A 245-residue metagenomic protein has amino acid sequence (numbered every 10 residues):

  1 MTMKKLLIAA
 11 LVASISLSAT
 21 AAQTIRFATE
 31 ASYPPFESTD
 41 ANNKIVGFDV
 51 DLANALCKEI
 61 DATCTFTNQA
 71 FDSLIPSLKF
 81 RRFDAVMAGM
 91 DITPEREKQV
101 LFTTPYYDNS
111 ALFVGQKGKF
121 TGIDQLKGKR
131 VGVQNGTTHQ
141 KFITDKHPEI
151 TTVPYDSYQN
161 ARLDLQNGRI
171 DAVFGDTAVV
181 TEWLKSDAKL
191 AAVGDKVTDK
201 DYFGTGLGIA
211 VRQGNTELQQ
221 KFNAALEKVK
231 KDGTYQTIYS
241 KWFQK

Functional and structural regions predicted by a protein language model:
A22-G89, D232: Extracytoplasmic small-molecule ligand-binding "clamshell" domains of the periplasmic binding protein/Venus flytrap
A31, Y107-L112, L184-A224, K245: Periplasmic-binding protein-like
V50-D51, T65-P76, G118, V153-N167 (+1 more regions): Short helix-initiation/N-cap motifs at beta->coil->alpha
D51-E59, K129-R130, N135-T138, G204-K245: Extended ligand-binding regions for polar small-molecule ligands
D61-T63, K79-A88, R130, P148 (+2 more regions): Alpha-to-beta junction loops
S73, G89-K98, F142-D145, D171-F203: A ligand-binding cleft/hinge motif common to bilobed small-molecule-binding domains
G115-V131: Flexible hinge/capping segments at coil-to-helix
F142-Y155, A191-V197, A224-K245: Ligand-binding clefts/hinges and TM-proximal coupling segments of bilobed small-molecule sensing domains
